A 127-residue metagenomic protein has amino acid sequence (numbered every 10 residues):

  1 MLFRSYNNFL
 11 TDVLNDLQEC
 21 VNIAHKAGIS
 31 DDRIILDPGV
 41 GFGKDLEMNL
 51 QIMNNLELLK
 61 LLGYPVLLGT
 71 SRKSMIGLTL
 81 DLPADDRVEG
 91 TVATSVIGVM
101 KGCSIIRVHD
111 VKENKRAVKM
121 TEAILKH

Functional and structural regions predicted by a protein language model:
F3-I23, A27, G43-H127: Active-site-adjacent loop and "lid" segments of alpha/beta metabolic enzymes
S30-R33: Short acidic capping loops at alpha-helix termini that bridge into adjacent secondary structure
V40: Active-site metal-binding loops of divalent metal-dependent hydrolases
